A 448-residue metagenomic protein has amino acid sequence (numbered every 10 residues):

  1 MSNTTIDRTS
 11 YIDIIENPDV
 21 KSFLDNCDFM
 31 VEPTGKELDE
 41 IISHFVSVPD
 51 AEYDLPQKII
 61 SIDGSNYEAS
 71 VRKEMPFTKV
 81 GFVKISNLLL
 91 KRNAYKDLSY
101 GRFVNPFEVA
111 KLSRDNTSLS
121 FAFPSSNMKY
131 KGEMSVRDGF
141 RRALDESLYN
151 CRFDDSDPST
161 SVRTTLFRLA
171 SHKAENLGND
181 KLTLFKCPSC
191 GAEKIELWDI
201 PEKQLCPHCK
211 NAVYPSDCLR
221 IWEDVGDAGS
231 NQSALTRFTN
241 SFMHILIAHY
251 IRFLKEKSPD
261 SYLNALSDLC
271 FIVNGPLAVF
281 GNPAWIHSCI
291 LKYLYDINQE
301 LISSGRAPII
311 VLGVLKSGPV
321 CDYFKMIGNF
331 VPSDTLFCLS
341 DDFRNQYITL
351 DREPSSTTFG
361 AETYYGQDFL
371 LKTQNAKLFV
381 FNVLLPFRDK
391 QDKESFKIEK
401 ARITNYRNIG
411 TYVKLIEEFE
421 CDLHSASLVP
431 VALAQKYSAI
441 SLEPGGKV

Functional and structural regions predicted by a protein language model:
M1-Q57, A69, A110-V448: Long, contiguous domain-sized segments
I59-I62: Short hydrophobic beta-strand that contains or immediately precedes a catalytic carboxylate
G64-S70: Short acidic, Gly/Ser-rich segments with clustered Asp/Glu that frequently serve as metal-coordination loops in enzyme
S70-M128: Acidic, metal-ligating active-site segments
